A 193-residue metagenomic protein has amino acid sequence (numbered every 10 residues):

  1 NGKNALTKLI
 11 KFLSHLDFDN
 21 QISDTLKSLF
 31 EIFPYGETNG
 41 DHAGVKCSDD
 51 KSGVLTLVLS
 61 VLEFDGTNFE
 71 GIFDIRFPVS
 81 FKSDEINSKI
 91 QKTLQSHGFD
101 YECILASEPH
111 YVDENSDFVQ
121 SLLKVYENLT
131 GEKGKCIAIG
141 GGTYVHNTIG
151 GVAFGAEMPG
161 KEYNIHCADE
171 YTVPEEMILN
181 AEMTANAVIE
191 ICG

Functional and structural regions predicted by a protein language model:
N1-K11, V54, F81, E85 (+5 more regions): Conserved active-site and cofactor/substrate-binding residues in soluble primary-metabolism enzymes
N1-S80: Midchain, well-structured core segments that form catalytic/ion-binding scaffolds
G2, L105-E114, A168, V173: Short histidine-centered catalytic/ligand-binding loop motif
T7-H15, E85-K92, S121-K124, M183-N186: Long, highly charged amphipathic alpha-helices
L16, N20, K92-F99, I191: A common structural junction motif
F64, F69-I137, G141: Substrate-recognition/cap regions that form aromatic- and gly/pro-loop-enriched pockets for small-molecule ligands
D65, L123-V125, E132-C192: Zn-dependent metallopeptidase/amidohydrolase metal-coordination segment
